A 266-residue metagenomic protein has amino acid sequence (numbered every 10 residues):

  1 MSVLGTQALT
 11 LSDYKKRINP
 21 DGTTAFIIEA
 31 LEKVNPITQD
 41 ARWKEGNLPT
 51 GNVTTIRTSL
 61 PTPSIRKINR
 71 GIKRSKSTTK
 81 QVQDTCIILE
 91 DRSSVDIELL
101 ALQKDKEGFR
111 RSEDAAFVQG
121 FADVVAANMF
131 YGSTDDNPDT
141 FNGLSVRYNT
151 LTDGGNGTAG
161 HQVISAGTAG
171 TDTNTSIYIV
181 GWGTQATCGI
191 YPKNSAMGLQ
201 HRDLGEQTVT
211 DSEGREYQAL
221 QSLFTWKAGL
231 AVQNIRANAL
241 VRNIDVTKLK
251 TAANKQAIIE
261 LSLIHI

Functional and structural regions predicted by a protein language model:
S2-Q39, T50-T55, S77-I264: Core alpha/beta structural scaffold of self-assembling particle/tube/pore-forming proteins
A41-G46: Short proline/glycine-enriched turn/loop segments at secondary-structure junctions
T54-I68: N-terminal, Lys/Arg-enriched amphipathic/low-complexity engagement segments that precede the first folded domain
R66-T78: Short, solvent-exposed beta-alpha or beta-beta edge segments that form flexible loop/patches at the rim of ligand
